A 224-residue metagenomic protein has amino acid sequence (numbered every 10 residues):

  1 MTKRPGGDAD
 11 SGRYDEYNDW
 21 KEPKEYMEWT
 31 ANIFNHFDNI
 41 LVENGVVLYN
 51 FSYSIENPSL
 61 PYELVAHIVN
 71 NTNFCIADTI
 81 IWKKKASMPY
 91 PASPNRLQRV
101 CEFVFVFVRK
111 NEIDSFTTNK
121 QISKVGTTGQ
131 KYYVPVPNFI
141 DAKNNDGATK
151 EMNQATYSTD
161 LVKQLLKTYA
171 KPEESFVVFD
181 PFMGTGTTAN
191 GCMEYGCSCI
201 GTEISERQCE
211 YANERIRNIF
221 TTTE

Functional and structural regions predicted by a protein language model:
M1-Y211: Core catalytic lobe of class I
N213-E224: Short, conserved SAM-binding/catalytic segment of Class I S-adenosyl-L-methionine-dependent methyltransferases
